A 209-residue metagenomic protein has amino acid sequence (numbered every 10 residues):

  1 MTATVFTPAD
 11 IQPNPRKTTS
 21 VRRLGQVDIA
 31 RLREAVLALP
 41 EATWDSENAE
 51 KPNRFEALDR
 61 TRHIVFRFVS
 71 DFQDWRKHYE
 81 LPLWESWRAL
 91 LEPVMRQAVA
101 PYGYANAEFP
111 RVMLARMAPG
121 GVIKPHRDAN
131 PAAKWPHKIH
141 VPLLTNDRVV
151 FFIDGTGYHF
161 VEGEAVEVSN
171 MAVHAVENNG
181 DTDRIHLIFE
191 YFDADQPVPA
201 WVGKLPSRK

Functional and structural regions predicted by a protein language model:
T2-Y102: Non-heme Fe(II)/2-oxoglutarate
A107-F109, A118-G120, K134-K138, L144-N146: Short connector loops at helix/strand junctions that flank enzyme active sites, especially segments positioning acidic
L114-A132: Conserved short histidine dyad/triad with adjacent acidic residue
P119-G120, G163, M171: Tight coil/turn sites that cap or link beta-strands
I123-D128, V150-G155, P199-A200: A short secondary-structure junction signal
P125-H126, V149-F151, V168-S169, V173-D181: Short beta-strand His + acidic residue motifs that chelate non-heme Fe in jelly-roll/DSBH and cupin folds
P136-P142, A165-E167, T182-P199: A short hydrophobic beta-strand segment most commonly corresponding to one strand of the jelly-roll/cupin
P142-V161: A short beta-strand-loop-beta hairpin characteristic of the jelly-roll/cupin
